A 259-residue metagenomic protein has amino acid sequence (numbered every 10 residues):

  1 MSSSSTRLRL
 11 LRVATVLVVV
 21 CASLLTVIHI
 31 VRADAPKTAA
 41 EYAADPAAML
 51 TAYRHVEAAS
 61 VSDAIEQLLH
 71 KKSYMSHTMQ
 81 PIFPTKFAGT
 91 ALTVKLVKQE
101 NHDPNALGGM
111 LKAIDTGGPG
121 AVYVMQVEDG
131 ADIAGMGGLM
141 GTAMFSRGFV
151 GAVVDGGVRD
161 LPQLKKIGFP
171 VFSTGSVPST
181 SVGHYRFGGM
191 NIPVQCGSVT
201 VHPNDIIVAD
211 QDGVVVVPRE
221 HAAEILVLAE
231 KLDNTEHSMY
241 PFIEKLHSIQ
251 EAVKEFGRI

Functional and structural regions predicted by a protein language model:
M1-S4, A22: Intrinsically disordered, low-complexity segments enriched in Ser/Pro/Gly/Ala and basic residues
S3-L17: Bacterial N-terminal signal peptides that target proteins for export
A14-T26: Bacterial N-terminal signal peptides
T26-A35: Signal peptide processing junction and immediate N-terminal pro/mature segment of secreted/exported proteins
D34-P203, V217-I259: Feature captures the catalytic cores and cofactor-binding loops of soluble hydro-lyases/lyases that act on carboxylate
G213-V215: Channel- or pocket-lining gating/hinge segments that regulate access to a cavity or pore
